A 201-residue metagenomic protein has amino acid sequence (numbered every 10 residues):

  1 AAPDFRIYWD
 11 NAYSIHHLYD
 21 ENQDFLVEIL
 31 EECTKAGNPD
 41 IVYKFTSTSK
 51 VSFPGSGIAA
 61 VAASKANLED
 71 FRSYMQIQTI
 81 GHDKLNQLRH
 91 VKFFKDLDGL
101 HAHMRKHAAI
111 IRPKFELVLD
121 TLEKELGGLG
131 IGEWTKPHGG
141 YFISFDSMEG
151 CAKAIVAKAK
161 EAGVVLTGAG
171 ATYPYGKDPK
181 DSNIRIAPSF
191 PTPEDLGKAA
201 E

Functional and structural regions predicted by a protein language model:
A1-Y8, A12-P54: Active-site pre-lysine segment of PLP-dependent enzymes
Y8-N11, T46, A60-A62, T135-K136 (+3 more regions): Short beta-strand segments
E31-R112: Conserved core segment of the aminotransferase class I/II
N38, E161, G176-E201: PLP-dependent enzyme catalytic core of the Aspartate aminotransferase-like
T46-S49, I131-G132, G170-Y175: Short, solvent-exposed loop/turn elements at beta->coil junctions and helix N-caps that rim active or binding pockets
T79, E161-T167, E201: A common structural junction motif
R105-L119, I131-D146: Conserved glycine-rich beta-strand-loop-beta hairpin in the small C-terminal domain of fold type I
M148-A152, P191-P193: Helix N-cap motif at beta-to-alpha junctions
